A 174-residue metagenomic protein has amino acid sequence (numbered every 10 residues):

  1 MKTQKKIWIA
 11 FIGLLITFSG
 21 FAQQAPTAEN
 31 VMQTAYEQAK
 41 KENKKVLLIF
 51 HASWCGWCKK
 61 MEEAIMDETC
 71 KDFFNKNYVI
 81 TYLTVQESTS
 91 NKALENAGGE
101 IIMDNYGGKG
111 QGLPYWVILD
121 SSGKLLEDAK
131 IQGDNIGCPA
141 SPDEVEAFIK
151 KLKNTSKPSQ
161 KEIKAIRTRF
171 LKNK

Functional and structural regions predicted by a protein language model:
M1-P26: Bacterial Sec-dependent N-terminal signal peptides
P26-A28, C70-A97: Thiol-based oxidoreductase modules, predominantly thioredoxin-like and allied folds used for disulfide exchange
A28-V46: A short beta-strand-turn-helix
K40-K41, D72-N75, G108-G112: Extracellular/periplasmic catalytic domains that process cell-envelope and extracellular macromolecules
E42-G56, I80: Short active-site neighborhood of thiol/selenol oxidoreductases, capturing the structured segment around
S53-K60, P114-V117: C-type cytochrome heme c attachment motif
C58-N75: Typically the conserved alpha-helix immediately C-terminal to a functionally engaged Cys/Sec in thioredoxin-like
D104-E162: Non-catalytic, surface beta->alpha helical segment in thiol-disulfide oxidoreductase systems
